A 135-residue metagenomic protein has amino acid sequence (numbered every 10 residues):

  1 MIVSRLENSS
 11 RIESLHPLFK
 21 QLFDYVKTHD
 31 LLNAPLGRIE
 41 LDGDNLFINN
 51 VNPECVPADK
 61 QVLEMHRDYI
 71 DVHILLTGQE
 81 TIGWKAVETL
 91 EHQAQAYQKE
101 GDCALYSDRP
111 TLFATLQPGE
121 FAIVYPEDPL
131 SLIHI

Functional and structural regions predicted by a protein language model:
I2-N49, K60-M65: A short, N-terminal "cap"/entry segment at the start of jelly-roll beta-barrel domains of the cupin/DSBH fold
I12, K20-F23, H92, A96 (+1 more regions): Compositionally biased, non-globular sequence tracts
G43, D59-D71, T89-Q93, R109-P110: A short beta-loop-beta micro-motif enriched in histidine and acidic residues
N49-M65, E80-L90: Conserved short histidine dyad/triad with adjacent acidic residue
D68-I70, I74-I82, T89, Y97-C103: Glycine- and acidic-residue-biased ligand/ion/polar-headgroup-sensing regions
A94-A96, P110-I123: Short acidic-glycine-tyrosine-enriched beta hairpin
I133-I135: Conserved small/polar residues in nucleotide/adenosyl-binding loops
